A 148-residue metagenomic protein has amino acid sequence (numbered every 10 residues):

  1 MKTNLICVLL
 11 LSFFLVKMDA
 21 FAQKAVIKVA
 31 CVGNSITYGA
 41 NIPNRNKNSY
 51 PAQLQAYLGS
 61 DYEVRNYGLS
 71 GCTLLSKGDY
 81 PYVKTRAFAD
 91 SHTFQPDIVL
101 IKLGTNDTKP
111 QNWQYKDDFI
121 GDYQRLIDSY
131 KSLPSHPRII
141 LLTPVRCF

Functional and structural regions predicted by a protein language model:
M1-K24: Bacterial Sec-dependent N-terminal signal peptides
A25-C31, I36-G121: Conserved SGNH/GDSL esterase-like catalytic core that processes O-acyl groups on lipids and polysaccharides
K102-N106, S129-F148: Active-site segments of SGNH/GDSL-like serine hydrolases that catalyze O-acetyl group transfer/hydrolysis on lipids
Y123-D128: Generic structural signal for well-ordered alpha-helices, preferentially at hydrophobic/aromatic core positions
